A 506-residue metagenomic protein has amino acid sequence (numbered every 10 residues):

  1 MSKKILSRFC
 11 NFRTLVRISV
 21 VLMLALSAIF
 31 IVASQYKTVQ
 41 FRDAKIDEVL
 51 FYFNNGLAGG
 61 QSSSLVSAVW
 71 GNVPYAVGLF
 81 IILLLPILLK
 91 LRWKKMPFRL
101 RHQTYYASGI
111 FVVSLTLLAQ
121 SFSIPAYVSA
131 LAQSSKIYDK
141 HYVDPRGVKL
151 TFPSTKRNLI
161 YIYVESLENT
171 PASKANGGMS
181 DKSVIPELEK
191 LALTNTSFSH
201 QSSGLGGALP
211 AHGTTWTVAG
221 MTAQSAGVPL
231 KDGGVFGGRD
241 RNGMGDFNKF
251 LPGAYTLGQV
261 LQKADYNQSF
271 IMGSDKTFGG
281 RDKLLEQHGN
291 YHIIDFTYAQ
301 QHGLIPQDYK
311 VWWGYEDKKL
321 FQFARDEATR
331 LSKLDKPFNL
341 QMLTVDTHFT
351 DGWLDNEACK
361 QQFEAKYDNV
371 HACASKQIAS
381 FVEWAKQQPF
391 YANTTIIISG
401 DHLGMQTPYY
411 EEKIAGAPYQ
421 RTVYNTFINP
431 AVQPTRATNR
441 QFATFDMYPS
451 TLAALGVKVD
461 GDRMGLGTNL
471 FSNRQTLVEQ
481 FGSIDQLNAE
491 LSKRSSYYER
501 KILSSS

Functional and structural regions predicted by a protein language model:
M1-A132: Transmembrane and membrane-interface helices of multi-pass, inner-membrane envelope-modifying transferases
F51-N54, A132-K149: Short extracytoplasmic/periplasmic juxtamembrane "stem" segments immediately C-terminal to an N-terminal membrane anchor
P145-S506: Solvent-exposed soluble domains appended to multi-pass membrane proteins
